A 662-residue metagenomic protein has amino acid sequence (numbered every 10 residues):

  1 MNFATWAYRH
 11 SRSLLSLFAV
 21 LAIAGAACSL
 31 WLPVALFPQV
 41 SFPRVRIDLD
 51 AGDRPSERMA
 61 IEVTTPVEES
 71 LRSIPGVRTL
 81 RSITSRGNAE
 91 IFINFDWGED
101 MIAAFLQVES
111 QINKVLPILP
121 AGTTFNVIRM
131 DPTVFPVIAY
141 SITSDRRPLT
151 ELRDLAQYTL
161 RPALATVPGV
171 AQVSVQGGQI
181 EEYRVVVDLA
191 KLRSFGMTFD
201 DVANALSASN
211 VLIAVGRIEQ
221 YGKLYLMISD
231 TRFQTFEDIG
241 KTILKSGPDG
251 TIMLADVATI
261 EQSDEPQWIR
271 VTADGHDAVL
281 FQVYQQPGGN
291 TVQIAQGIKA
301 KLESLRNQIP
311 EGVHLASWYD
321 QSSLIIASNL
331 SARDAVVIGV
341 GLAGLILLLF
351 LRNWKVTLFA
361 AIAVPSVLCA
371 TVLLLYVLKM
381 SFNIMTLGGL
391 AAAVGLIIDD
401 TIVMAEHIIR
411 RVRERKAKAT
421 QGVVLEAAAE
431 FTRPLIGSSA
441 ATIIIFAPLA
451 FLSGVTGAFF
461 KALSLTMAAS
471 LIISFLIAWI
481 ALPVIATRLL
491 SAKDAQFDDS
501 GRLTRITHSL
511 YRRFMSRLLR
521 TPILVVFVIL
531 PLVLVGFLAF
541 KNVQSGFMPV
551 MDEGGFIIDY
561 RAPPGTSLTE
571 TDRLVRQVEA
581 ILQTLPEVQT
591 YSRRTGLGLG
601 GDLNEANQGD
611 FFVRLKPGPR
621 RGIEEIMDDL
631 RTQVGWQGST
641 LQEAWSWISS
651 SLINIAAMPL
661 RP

Functional and structural regions predicted by a protein language model:
M1-G341, L349-F350, K355-T357, F382 (+3 more regions): Membrane-proximal extracytoplasmic
M1-L15, R415-E426, V455-K461, I480-L530 (+3 more regions): Interfacial helix-loop-helix hairpins and adjacent transmembrane helices of multi-pass alpha-helical membrane proteins
M1-V34, A429-F431, D498-M548, D628 (+1 more regions): Signature of alpha-helical transmembrane segments and their immediate interfacial
G25-W31, L36, H314, G341-R410 (+1 more regions): Hydrophobic transmembrane alpha-helices and their membrane-interface caps in long multi-pass transport proteins
A35-P38, Q321, V372-G389, A450-M467 (+1 more regions): Short helix-loop junctions at transmembrane helix boundaries
T123, V394-I408, T432-F451, A458-D498 (+1 more regions): Transmembrane alpha-helices and their membrane-interface boundaries in multi-pass membrane transporters and channels
W318, I325, N329, A405 (+2 more regions): Helix-loop junctions and hydrophobic alpha-helical segments within the transmembrane domains of large membrane
L524, I529-Q633, I648: Juxtamembrane segments of multi-pass membrane proteins
